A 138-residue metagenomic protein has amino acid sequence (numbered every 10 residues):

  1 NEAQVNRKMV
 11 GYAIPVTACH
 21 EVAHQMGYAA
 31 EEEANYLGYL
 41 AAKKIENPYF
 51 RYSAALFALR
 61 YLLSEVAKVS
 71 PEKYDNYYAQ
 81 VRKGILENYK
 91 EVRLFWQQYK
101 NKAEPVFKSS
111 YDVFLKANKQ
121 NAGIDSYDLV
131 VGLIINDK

Functional and structural regions predicted by a protein language model:
N1, N6, N35, N47 (+5 more regions): Detector for Asparagine
N1-L56: Acidic/His-rich structured neighborhood in mature extracellular/periplasmic domains
Q4, Q25, E32, Q80 (+2 more regions): Residue-identity detector for glutamine
N6-H20, V69-Y77, I85-Q98, V113-N118: Hydrophobic transmembrane alpha-helix bundles
R7, M26, A30, A41-E46 (+4 more regions): Sec/Tat-exported extracytoplasmic proteins
N35-E87: Active-site/pore-lining binding-face segments in mid-to-C-terminal subdomains
V81-K138: Pan-zinc metallopeptidase signature
